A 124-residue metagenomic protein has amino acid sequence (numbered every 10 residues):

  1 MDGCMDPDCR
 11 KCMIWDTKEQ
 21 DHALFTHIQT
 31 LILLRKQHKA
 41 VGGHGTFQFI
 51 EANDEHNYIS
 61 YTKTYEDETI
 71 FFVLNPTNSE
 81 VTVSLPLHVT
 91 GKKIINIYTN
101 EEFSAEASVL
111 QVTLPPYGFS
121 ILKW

Functional and structural regions predicted by a protein language model:
M1-W124: Carbohydrate-interacting/catalytic domains
